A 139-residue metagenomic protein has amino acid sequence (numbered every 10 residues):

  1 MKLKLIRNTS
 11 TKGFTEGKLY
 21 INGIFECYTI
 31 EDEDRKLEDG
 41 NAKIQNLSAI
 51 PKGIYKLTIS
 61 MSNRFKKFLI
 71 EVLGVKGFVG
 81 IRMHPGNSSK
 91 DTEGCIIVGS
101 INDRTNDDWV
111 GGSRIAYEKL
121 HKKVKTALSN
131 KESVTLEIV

Functional and structural regions predicted by a protein language model:
M1-V134, V139: Cell wall/extracellular polymer interaction/catalysis modules
